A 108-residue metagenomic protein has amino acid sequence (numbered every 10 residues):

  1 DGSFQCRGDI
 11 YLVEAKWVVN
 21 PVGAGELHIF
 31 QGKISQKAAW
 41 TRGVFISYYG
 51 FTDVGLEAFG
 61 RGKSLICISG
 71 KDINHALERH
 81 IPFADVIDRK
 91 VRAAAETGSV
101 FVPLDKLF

Functional and structural regions predicted by a protein language model:
D1-F108: Mixed-charge (Asp/Glu-Lys/Arg
